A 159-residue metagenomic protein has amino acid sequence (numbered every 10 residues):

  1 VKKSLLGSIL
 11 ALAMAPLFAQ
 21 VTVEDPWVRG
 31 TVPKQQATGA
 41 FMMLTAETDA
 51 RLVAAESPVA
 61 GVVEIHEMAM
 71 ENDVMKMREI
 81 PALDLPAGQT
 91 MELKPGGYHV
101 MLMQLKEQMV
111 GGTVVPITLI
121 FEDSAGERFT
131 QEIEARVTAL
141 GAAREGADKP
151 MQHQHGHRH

Functional and structural regions predicted by a protein language model:
V1-I9: Bacterial N-terminal signal peptides that target proteins for export
Q20-H159: Compact, glycine-rich, soluble single-domain proteins
